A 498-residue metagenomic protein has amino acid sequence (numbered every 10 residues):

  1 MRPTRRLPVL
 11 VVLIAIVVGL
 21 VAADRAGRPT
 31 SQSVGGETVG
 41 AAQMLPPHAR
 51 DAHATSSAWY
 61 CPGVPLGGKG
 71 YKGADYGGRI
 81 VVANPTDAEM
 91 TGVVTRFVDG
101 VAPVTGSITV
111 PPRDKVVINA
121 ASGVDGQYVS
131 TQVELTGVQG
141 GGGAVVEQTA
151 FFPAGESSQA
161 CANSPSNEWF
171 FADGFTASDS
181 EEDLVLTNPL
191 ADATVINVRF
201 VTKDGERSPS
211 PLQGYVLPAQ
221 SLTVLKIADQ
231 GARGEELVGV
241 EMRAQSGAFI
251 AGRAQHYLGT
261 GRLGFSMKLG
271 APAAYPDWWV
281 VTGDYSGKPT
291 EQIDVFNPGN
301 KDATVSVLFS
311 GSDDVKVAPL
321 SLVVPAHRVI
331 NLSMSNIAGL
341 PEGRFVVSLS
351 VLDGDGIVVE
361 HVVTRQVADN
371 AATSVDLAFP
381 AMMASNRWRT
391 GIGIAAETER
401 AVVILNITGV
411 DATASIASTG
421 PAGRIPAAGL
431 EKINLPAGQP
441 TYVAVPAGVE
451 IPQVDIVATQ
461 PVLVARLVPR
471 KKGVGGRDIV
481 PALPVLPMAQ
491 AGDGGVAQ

Functional and structural regions predicted by a protein language model:
M1-M44, R50-D51, D125, N197-R199 (+6 more regions): Activation corresponds to long, low-complexity, non-globular regions
R6-G27, G92, V133, V240-M242 (+4 more regions): Hydrophobic alpha-helical membrane segments, chiefly transmembrane helices and signal peptide h-regions, characterized
P8-L13, A23-V81, G142-P189, A248-P298 (+2 more regions): Conserved functional hotspot residues at active sites or interaction interfaces
T38-Q43, F97-S130, E206-E235, D314-E342 (+2 more regions): Intrinsically disordered, low-complexity Pro/Gly/Ser/Thr-rich segments with frequent PxxP/GP/PP motifs and embedded
A83-A102, V185-S208, A244, D294-V315 (+2 more regions): Short acidic, flexible loop segments centered on an aromatic residue
T109-S158, P189-L190, T223-G261, I337-D369 (+1 more regions): Hydrophobic, ordered structural segments
V216, E241-R243, R253-A254, G259-G261 (+2 more regions): Long, internal scaffold/assembly segments composed of regular secondary structure
L352-G354, G409-D411, S418-Y442, A447-L463 (+1 more regions): C-terminal beta-sandwich/jelly-roll accessory domains of carbohydrate-active enzymes
